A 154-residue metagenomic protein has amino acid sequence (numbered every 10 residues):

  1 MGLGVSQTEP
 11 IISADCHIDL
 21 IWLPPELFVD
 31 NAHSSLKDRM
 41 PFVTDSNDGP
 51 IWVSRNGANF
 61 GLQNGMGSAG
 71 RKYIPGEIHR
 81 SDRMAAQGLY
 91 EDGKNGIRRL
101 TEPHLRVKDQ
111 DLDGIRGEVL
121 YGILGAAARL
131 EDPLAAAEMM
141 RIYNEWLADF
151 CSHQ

Functional and structural regions predicted by a protein language model:
M1-Q154: Helix-coil boundary/capping segments in enzymes
